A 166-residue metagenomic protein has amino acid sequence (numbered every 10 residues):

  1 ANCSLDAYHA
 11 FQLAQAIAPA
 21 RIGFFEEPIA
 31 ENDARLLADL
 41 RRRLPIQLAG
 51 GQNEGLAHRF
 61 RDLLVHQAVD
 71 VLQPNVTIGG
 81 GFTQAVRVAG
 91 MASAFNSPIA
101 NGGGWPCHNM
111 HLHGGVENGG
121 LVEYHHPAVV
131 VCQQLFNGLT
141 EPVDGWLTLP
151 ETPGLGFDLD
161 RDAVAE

Functional and structural regions predicted by a protein language model:
A1-A7, A49: Active-site mouth loops of central-metabolism enzymes
L5, E31-N32: Catalytic P-loop NTPase motifs of RecA-like helicase/translocase cores
Q15, R21, N32-W146, P150-P153: Shared catalytic-loop signature of beta/alpha-barrel
L155-E166: Extended hydrophobic packing segments that form well-structured cores
